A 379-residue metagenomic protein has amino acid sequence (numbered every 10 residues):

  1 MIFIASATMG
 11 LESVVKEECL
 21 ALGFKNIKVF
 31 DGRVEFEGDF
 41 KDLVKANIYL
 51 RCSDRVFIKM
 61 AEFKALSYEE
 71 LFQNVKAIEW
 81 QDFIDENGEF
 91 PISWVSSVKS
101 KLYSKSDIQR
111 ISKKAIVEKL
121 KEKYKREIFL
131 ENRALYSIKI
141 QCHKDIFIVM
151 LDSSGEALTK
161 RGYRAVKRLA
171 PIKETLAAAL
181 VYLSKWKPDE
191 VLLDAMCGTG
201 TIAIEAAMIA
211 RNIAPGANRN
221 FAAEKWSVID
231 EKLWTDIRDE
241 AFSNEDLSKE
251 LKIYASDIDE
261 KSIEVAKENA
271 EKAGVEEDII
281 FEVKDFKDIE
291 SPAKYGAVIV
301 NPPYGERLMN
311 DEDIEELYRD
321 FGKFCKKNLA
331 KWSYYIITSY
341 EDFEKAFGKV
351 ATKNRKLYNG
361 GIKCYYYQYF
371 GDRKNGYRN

Functional and structural regions predicted by a protein language model:
M1-A134: Non-catalytic nucleic-acid substrate-recognition regions in nucleic-acid-modifying enzymes
C19, I92, I140, N301 (+1 more regions): Residue-level signal for inorganic ion chemistry
K41-I48, E156-T159, N375: Short, charged/polar, Gly/Pro-enriched secondary-structure boundary elements
S97-S100, A157, P303-R307: A short, flexible beta-alpha/helix-coil linker loop
I138-S154, Y367: C-terminal edge-of-domain segments
V149-L183: SAM-dependent Rossmann-like transferase core, predominantly class I methyltransferases with a strong bias toward
I172-S291, E306-R307, D311-E315: Conserved S-adenosyl-L-methionine
D285-D288, P292-N379: C-terminal catalytic and target-recognition region of SAM-dependent MTase-like enzymes, primarily methyltransferases
